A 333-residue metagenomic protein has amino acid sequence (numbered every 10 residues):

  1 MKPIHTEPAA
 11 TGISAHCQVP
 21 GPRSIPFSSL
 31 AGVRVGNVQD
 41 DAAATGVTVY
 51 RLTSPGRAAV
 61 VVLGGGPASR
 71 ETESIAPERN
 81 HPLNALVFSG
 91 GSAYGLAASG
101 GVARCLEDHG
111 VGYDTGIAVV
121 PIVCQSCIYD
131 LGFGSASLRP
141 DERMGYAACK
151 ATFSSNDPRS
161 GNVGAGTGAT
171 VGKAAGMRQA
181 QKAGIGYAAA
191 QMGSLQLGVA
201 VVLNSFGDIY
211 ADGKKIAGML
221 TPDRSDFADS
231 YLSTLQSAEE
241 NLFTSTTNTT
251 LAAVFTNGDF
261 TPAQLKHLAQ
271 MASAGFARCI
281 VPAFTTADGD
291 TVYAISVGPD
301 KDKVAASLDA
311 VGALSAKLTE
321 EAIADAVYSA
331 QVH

Functional and structural regions predicted by a protein language model:
K2-A93, A97, D108-H333: A structural signal for small-residue-enriched, beta-sheet-centric alpha/beta enzyme cores and oligomeric scaffold folds
G101-L106: Active-site-adjacent structural elements in enzyme catalytic domains
